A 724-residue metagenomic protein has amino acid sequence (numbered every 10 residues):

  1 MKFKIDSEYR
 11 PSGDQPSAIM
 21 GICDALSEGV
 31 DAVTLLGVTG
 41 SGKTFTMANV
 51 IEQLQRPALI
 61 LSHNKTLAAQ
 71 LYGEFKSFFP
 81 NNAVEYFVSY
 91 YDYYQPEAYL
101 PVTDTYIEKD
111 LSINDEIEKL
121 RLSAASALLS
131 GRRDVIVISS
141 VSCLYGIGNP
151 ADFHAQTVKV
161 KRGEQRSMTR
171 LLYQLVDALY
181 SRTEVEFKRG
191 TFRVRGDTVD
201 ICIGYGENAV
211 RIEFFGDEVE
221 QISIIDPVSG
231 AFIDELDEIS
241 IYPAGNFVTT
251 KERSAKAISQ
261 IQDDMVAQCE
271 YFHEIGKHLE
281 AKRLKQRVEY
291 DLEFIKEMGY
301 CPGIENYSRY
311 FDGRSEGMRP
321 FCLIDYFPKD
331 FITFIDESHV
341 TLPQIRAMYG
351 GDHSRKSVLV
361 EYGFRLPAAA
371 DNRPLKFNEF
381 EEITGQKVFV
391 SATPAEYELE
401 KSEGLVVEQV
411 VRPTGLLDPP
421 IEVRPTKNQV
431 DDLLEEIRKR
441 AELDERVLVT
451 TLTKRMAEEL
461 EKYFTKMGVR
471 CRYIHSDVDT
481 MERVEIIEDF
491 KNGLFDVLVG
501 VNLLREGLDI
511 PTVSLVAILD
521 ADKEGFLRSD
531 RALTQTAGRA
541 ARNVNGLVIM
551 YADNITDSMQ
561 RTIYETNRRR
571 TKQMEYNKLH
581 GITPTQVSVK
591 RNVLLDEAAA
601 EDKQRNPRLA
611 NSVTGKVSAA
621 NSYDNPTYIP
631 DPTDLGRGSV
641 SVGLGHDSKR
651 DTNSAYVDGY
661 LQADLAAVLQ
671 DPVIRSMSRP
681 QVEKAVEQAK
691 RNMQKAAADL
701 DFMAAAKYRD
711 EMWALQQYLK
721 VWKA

Functional and structural regions predicted by a protein language model:
M1-L36: Conserved pre-motif I regulatory segment
E28-T34, R56-P57, R133-V135, E445-R446: Pre-Walker A (Motif I) flank of P-loop NTPase domains
E28-V50: Walker A/P-loop
T34, F87-D432, E436-E442, E461 (+5 more regions): N-terminal cationic and glycine-rich segments that engage phosphates or anionic surfaces
P57-A69, Y86, K277-E280, R440-K462: Conserved strand-helix element at the start of the C-terminal RecA-like helicase core
A69-S77, E97-Y99, E459-Y463: Short amphipathic alpha-helical segment within the helicase RecA-like ATPase core that mediates nucleic-acid
P80-S89, G303, R446-L448, L460-E482: Conserved RecA-like helicase motor-core motifs
V478-G500: Conserved helicase ATPase core of P-loop NTP-dependent helicases/translocases
